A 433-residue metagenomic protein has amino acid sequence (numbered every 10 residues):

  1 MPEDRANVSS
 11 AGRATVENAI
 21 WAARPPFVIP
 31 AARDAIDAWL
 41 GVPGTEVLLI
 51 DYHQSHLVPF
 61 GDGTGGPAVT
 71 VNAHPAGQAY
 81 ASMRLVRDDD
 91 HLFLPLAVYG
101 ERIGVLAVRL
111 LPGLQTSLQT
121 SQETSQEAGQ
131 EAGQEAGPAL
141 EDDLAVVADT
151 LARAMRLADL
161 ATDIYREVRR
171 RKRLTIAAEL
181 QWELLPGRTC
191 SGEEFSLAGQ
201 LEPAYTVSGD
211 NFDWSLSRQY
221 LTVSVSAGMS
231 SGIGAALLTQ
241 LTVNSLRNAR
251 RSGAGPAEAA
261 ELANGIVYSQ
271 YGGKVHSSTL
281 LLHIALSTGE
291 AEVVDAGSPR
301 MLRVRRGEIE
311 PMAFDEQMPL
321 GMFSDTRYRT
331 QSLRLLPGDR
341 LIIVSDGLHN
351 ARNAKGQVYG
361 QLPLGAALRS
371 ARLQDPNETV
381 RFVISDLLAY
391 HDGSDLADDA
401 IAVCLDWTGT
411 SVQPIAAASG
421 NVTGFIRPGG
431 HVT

Functional and structural regions predicted by a protein language model:
E17-W21, P26-R84, A296-S298, Q317: Structured interaction and signal-relay segments at domain junctions
L40-V42, R173, A177-P186, G234-E316 (+3 more regions): Catalytic core of PPM/PP2C metal-dependent serine/threonine phosphatase domains
V86-Y99, L106-A107: A short, aliphatic-rich beta-strand micro-motif
Q115-S117, G232-S252, E316, R340-H391 (+2 more regions): Active-site-proximal, acidic helix/loop segment immediately C-terminal to a metal-coordinating Asp/Glu
V147-S208: Regulatory cytosolic signal-relay segments
E194-S208, A260-Q270, P299-S332, V358 (+2 more regions): PP2C/PPM family metal-dependent serine/threonine protein phosphatase catalytic domain, recognizing the conserved
Q219-G232, V293-D295, R334-K355, C404-L405: Conserved beta-strand-loop-short alpha-helix elements that form and flank the Mn2+/Mg2+-coordinating active site
S277-T279, A313-K355, G365, D395-A397: Acidic loop->beta-strand submotif enriched in PP2C/PPM serine/threonine phosphatases
